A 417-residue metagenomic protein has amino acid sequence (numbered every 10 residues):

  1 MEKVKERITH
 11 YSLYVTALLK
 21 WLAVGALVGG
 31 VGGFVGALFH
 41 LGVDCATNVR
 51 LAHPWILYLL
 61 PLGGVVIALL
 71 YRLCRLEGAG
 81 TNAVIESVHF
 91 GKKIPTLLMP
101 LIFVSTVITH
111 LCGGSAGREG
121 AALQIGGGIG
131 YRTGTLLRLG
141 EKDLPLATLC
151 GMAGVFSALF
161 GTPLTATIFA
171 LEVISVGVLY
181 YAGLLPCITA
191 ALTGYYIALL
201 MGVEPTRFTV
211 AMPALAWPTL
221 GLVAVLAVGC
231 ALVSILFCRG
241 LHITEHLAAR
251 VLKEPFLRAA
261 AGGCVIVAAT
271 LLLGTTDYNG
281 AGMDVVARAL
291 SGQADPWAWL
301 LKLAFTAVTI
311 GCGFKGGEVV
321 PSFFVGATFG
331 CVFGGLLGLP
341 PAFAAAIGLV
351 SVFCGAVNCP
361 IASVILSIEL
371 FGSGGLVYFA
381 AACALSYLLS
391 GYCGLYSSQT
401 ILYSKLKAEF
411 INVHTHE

Functional and structural regions predicted by a protein language model:
M1-E417: Alpha-helical transmembrane segments and immediately membrane-proximal extracytoplasmic
